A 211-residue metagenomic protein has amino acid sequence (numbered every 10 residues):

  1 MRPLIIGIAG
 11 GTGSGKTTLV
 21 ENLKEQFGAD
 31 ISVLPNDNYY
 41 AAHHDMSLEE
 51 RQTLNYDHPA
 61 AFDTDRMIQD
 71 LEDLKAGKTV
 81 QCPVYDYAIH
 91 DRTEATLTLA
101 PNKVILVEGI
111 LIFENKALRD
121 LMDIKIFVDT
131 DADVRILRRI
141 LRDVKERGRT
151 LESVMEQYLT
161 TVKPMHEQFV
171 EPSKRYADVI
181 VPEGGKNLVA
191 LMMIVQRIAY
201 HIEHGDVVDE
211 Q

Functional and structural regions predicted by a protein language model:
G11: P-loop (Walker A) phosphate-binding loop of NTP-binding proteins
K16: Conserved lysine of the Walker
L19: Hydrophobic positions on the alpha1 helix immediately C-terminal to the Walker A/P-loop
E25-L34: Post-Walker A helix-loop "phosphate-sensing" segment adjacent to the P-loop in P-loop NTPases
S32-V33, D45-I89: Conserved nucleotide-sensing/catalytic segment adjacent to the nucleotide-binding pocket in NTP-handling enzymes
D70-I105, A199, G205-D206: Phosphate-binding/switch loop-helix module in NTP-utilizing enzymes
T93-R147: ATP-dependent NMP and nucleoside kinases share a basic, alpha-helical "lid"
A100-P101, L141, K163-Q211: NTP-dependent small-molecule kinase module
